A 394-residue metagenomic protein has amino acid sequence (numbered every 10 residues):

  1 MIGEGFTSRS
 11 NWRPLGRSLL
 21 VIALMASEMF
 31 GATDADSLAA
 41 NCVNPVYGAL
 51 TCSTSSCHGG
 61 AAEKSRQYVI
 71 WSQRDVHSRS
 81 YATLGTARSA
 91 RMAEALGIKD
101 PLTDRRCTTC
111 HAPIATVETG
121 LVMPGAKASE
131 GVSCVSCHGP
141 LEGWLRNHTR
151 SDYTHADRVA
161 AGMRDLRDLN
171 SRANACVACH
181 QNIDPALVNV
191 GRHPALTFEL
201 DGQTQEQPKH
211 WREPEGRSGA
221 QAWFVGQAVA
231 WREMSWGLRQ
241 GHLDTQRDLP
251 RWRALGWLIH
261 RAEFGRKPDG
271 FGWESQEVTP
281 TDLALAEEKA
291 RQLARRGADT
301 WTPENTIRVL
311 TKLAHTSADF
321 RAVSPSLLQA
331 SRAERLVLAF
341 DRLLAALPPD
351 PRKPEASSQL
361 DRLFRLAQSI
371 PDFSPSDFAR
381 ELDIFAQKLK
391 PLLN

Functional and structural regions predicted by a protein language model:
M1-P14: N-terminal secretory signal peptides that target proteins for export/translocation
S18-E28: Bacterial N-terminal signal peptides
T33-S55, G59, A222: Short N-terminal segments immediately surrounding and downstream of signal-peptide cleavage
D34-L38, A61-L96, T119-V132, S136 (+2 more regions): Primarily the internal scaffold of c-type cytochrome electron-transfer domains, especially repeated/multiheme c-type
P45-S53, T103, E130, R172: Short metal-coordination and nucleic-acid-contact micro-motifs, chiefly zinc-binding Cys/His arrays
C52-T54, C107, C134, C176: Short cysteine-rich clusters marking metal-coordination/redox-active sites
A90-E118: Long, well-ordered hydrophobic secondary-structure segments characteristic of membrane-embedded and membrane-proximal
A290-A294, R308-N394: A cross-kingdom marker for long, charged
